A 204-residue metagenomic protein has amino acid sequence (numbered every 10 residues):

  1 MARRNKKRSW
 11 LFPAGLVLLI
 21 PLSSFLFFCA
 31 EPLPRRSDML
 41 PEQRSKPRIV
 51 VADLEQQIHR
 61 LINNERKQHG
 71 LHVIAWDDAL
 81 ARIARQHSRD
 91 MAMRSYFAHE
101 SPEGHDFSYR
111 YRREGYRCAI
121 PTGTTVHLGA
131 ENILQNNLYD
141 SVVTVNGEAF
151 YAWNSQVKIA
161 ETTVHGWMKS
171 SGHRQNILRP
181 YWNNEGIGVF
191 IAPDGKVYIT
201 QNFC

Functional and structural regions predicted by a protein language model:
R4-V17: N-terminal Sec-pathway targeting helices
G15-F25: Bacterial N-terminal signal peptides
C29-A30: N-terminal Sec signal peptide cleavage junction
L33-S45: Short, low-complexity, disordered segments immediately C-terminal to signal peptides in bacterial exported proteins
R48-V50, F150: Short, contiguous strand/loop micro-motifs
V50-R117, R174, P180-D194: Short, well-ordered surface patches within globular domains
F107-P193, V197: A well-ordered secondary-structure block
V197-C204: Low-complexity, Gly/Ser/Thr/Pro-rich intrinsically disordered linker/tail segments
